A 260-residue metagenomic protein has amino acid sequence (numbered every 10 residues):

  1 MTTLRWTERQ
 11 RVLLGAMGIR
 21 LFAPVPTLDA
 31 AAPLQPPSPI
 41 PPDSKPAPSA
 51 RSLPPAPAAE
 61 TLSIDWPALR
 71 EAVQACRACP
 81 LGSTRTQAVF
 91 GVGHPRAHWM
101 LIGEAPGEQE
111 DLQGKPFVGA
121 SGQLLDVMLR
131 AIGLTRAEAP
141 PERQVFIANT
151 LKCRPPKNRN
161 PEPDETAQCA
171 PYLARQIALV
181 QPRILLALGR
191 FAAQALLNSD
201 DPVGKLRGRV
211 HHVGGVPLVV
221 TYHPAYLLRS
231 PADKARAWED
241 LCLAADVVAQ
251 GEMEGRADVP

Functional and structural regions predicted by a protein language model:
T2-P260: A polyanion-binding, active-site-adjacent surface
